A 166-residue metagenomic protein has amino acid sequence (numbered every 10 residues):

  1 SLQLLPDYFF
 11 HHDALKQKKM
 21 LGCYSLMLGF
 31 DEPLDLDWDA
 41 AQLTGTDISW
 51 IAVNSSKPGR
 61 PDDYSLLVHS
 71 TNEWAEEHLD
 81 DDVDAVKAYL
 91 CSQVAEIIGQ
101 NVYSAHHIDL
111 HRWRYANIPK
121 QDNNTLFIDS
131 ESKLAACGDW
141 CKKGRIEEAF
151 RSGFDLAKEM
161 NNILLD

Functional and structural regions predicted by a protein language model:
S1-W38, Q100-Y103: Central helical "cap/lid" subdomain
C23-M27, I48, S65: Short hydrophobic/aromatic beta-strand or adjacent loop that forms the aromatic wall/cage of a ligand/substrate-binding
L34, R60-S65, S70-R114: Flavin-binding catalytic cores
D35-D47: Short, glycine-/small-residue-rich phosphate/pyrophosphate-handling segment
D47-S56: Short, solvent-exposed beta-alpha or beta-beta edge segments that form flexible loop/patches at the rim of ligand
S56-D63, H107-A136, W140-K142: FAD-binding beta-loop-beta segment adjacent to the flavin cofactor pocket
I128, K133, G138-L165: A conserved FAD-binding loop/helix module that cradles the flavin
